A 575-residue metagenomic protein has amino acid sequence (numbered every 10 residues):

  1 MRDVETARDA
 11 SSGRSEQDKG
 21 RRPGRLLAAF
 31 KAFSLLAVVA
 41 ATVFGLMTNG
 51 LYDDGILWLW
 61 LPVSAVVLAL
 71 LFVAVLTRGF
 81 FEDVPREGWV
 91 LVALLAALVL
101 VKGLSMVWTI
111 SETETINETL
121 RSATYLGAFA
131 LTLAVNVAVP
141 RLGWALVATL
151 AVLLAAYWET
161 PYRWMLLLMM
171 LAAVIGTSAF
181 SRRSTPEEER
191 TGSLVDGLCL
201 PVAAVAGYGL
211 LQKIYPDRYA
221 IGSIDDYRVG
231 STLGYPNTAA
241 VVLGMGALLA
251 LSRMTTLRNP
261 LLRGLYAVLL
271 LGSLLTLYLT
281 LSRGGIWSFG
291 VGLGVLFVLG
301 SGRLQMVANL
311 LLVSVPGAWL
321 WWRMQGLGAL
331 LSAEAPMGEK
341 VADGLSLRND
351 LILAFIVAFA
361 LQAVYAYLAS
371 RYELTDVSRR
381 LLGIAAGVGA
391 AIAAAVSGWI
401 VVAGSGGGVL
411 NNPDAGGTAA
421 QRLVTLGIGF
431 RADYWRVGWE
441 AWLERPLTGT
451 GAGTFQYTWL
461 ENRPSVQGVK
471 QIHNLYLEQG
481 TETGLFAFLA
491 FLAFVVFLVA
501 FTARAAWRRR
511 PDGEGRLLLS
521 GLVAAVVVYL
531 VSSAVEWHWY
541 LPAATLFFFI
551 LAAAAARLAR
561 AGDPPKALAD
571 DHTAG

Functional and structural regions predicted by a protein language model:
M1-L104, I110-N117, G127-C199, R253-A267 (+3 more regions): Transmembrane signal-anchor hairpin modules in multi-pass inner-membrane enzymes, especially those that act on
V43-D53, G480-T483, L517-F549: Membrane helix-loop boundary segments at the extracytoplasmic
L150-A155, V268-L281, V528-A534: Membrane-interface alpha helices of multi-pass inner-membrane proteins
Y208-Y219, A395-E444, T448: Aromatic-rich transmembrane-lumenal/periplasmic boundary elements in polytopic membrane proteins
R218-L249, R253, S332-A354, L475-Q479: Membrane-interface segments at transmembrane-helix junctions in multi-pass inner-membrane proteins
Y235, G417-K470, Y476-Q479, T483-A490: TM-adjacent membrane-interface loops and short helices in multi-pass inner/ER membrane proteins
V241-V242, G285-V295, F488-A493: Transmembrane-embedded, aromatic-rich helix segments that form part of the hydrophobic channel/pocket engaging
L265, L485-S520: Hydrophobic transmembrane alpha-helices and their immediate junctions
